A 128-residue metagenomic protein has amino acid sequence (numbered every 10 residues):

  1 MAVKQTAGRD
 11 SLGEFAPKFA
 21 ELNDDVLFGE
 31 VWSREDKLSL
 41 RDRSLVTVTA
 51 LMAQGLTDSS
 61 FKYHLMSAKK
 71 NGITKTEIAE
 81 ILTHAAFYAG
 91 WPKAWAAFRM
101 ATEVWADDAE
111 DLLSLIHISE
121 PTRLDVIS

Functional and structural regions predicted by a protein language model:
M1-D42, A53, F61-K62, K70 (+2 more regions): Acidic, glycine/proline-rich low-complexity segments that act as flexible tails and inter-domain linkers
N23, L27, L45-A50, I81-A86: Short alpha-helical scaffolding segments that buttress acidic/His motifs in well-ordered protein cores
D42-L45, K75-A79, A94: Short runs of predominantly hydrophobic/aromatic residues within well-ordered alpha helices that form helix-helix
T57-S60, W91, I127: Short loop/beta submotifs within extracellular cysteine-rich repeat domains
F61-T83: A cross-kingdom feature marking solvent-exposed beta-strand/loop segments within repeated, beta-rich binding/scaffold
M66, T83-A86, R99-T102: Short amphipathic alpha-helical surface patches that mediate protein-protein
A85, A89, L112-L115: C-terminal binding/interaction regions
I116-S128: Single conserved hydrophobic/aromatic residue that forms the stacking wall/gate of nucleotide- or nucleobase-binding
